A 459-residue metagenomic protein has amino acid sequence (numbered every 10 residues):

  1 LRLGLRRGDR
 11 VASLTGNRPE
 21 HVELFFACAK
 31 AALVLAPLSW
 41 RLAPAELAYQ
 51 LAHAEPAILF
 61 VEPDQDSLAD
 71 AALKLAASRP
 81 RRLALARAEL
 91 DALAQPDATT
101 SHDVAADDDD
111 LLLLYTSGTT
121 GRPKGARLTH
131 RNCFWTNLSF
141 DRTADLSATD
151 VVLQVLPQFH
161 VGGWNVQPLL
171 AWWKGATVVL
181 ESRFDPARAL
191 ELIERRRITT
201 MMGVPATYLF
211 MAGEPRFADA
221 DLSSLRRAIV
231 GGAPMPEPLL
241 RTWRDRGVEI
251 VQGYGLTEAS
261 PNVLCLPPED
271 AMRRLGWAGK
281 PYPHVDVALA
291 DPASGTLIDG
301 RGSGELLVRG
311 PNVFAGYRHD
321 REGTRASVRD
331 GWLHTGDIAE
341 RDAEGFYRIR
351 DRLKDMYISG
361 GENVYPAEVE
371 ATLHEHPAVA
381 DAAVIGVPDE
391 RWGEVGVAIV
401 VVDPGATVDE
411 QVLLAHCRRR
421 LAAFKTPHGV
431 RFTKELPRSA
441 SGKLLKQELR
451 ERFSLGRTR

Functional and structural regions predicted by a protein language model:
L1-L3, R7, K30-L93, P404-A406 (+1 more regions): Structural core segment of the AMP-binding/adenylate-forming
R10, G16-A36, W40-P44, H53-I58 (+4 more regions): A short helix-loop-beta submotif of the ANL/AMP-binding
S13, L42, L59-V61, M201 (+7 more regions): AMP-binding/adenylate-forming catalytic core of the ANL superfamily
A84, D97-Y115, R122, N132 (+1 more regions): Conserved pre-ATP/AMP-binding loop-to-beta segment of ANL
F134-V151, F159-T200, E214: Conserved AMP-binding/adenylation subdomain of ANL enzymes
A144, W173-A176, R195-G203, A212-R273 (+1 more regions): Gly/Ser/Thr-rich phosphate-binding loop
L264, K280-H284, S294-S327, E362-V364: Conserved ATP/PPi-binding loop(s) of AMP-dependent carboxylate-activating enzymes
D286-L307, A326, R341-E344, A406-E410 (+1 more regions): Conserved beta-loop-beta connector loops within the AMP-binding
